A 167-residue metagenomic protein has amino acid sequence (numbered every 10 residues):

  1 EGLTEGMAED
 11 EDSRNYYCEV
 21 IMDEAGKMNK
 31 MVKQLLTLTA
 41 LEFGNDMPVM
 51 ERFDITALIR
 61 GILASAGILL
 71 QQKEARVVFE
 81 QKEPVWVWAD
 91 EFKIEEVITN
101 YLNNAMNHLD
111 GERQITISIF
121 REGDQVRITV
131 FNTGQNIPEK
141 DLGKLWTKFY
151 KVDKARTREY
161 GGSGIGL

Functional and structural regions predicted by a protein language model:
T4-E11: Short acidic helix/loop segment immediately C-terminal to the autophosphorylated histidine in two-component histidine
D23-M28: Short alpha-helical segment of the dimerization/phosphotransfer core of two-component systems
F43-P48, W86-A89: Conserved micro-motifs of the catalytic ATP-binding
V49-F53, Q71, R76-V85: Conserved catalytic submotifs in the C-terminal HATPase_c
A105-M106: Short helix-loop "hinge" at the ATP-lid/N-box region of the Bergerat-fold HATPase_c
E112-D124: Short beta-strand/loop element within the Bergerat-fold HATPase_c
N132: Acidic ATP/Mg2+-coordinating residue in the GHKL
I137-K151: Short conserved segment of the HATPase_c
